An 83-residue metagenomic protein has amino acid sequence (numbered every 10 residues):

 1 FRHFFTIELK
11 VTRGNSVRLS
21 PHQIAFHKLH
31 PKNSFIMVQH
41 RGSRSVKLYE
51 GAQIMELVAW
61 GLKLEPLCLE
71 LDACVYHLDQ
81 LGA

Functional and structural regions predicted by a protein language model:
F1-R13: Conserved catalytic cores of phosphodiester-cleaving nucleases, focusing on short active-site segments
T12-P31: Mg2+/Mn2+-dependent nuclease catalytic core
N15, E56-L57: Residues in flexible loops and secondary-structure boundaries
S20, K47-E56, E70, H77: Helix N-cap / beta->alpha transition motif
K28-I54: Nucleic-acid nuclease catalytic cores
A59-A83: Charged phosphate-binding loop/patch that engages nucleotide di/tri-phosphates or the phosphate backbone of nucleic
